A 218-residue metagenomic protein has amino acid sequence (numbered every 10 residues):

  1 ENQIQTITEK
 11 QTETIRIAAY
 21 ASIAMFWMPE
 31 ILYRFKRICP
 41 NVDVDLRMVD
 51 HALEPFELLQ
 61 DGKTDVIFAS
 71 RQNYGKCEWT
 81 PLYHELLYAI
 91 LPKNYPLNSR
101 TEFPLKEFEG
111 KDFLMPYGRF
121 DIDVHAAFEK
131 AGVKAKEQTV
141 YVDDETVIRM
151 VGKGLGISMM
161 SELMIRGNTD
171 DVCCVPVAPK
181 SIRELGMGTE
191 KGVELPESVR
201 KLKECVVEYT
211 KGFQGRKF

Functional and structural regions predicted by a protein language model:
E1-T8, V206: Alpha-helical linker/hinge and terminal dimerization helices associated with HTH transcriptional regulators
T8-E9, K76-L87, L91-F113, P196-E197: Flexible hinge/capping segments at coil-to-helix
T12-Y74, Y141: Central regulatory/effector-binding core of bacterial HTH transcription factors
T14-A18, I67, I90, L114 (+2 more regions): Short, well-ordered beta-strand segments
D50-P55, Q60-K63, R119-C173: Hydrophobic hinge/microswitch elements
E78-Y88, T139, E162-L163, D170-E184: Short beta-strand->loop
L97, K111-G132, L195-K203, F213-F218: Secondary-structure junction motif
C173-F218: A late-sequence structural motif
